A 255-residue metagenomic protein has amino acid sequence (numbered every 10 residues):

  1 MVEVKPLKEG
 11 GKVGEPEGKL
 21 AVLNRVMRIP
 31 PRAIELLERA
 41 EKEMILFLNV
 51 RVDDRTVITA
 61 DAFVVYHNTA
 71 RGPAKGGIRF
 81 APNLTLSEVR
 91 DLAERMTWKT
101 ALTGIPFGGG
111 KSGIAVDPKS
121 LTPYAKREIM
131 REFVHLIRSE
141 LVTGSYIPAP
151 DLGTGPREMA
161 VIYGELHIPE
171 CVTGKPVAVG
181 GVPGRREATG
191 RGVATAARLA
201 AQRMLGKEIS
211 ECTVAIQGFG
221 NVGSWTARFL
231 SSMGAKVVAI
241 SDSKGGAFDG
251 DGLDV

Functional and structural regions predicted by a protein language model:
V2-F47: Short, Gly/Pro- and small/polar-rich lid/capping loops
G11, E15-G18, R28, L84-S87 (+10 more regions): Conserved active-site and cofactor/substrate-binding residues in soluble primary-metabolism enzymes
G18-R25, S87, D91-E94, E128-H135 (+7 more regions): A broad, structural surface signal
L36, F47-N49, L102-I105, P150 (+2 more regions): A generic local secondary-structure boundary/capping motif
L46-P118, T122: Glycine-rich, N-terminal phosphate-binding loop and its surrounding beta-alpha-beta segment
I58-A60, K75, G110-K111, L141-S145 (+2 more regions): Short coil/turn connectors at secondary-structure junctions
T100-S210: Glycine/serine-rich phosphate-binding loop and adjoining beta1-alpha1 elements at the start of nucleotide-handling
P176, G184-V255: Glycine-rich phosphate/diphosphate-binding loop of Rossmann-like nucleotide-binding domains
